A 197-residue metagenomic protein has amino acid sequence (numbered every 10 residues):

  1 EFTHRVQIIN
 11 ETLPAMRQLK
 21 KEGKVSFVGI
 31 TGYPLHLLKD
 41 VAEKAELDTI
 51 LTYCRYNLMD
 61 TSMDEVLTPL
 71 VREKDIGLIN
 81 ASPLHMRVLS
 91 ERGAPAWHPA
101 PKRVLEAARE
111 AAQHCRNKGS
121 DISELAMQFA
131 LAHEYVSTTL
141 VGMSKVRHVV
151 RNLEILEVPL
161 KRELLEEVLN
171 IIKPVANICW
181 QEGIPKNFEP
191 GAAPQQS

Functional and structural regions predicted by a protein language model:
E1-V175, F188-Q196: Beta/alpha (TIM)-barrel catalytic core signal, keyed to glycine-rich beta->alpha loops juxtaposed to Asp/Glu that bind
